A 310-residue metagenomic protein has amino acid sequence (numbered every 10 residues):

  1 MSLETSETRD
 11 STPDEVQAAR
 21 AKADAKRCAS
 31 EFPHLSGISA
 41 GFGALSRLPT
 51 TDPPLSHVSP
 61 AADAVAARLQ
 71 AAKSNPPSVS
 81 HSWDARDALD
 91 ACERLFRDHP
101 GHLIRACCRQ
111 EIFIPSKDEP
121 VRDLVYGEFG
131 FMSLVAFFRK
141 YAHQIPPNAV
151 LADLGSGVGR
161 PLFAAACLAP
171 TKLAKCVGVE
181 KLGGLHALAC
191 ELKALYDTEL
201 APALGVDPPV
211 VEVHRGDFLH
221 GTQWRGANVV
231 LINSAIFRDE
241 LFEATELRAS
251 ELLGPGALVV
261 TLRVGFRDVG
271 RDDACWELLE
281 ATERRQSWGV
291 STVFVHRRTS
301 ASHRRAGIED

Functional and structural regions predicted by a protein language model:
D24-C28, F32-P147: S-adenosyl-L-methionine
N148-G157: Conserved class I S-adenosyl-L-methionine
G159-F163: Glycine-rich SAM-binding Motif I of class I
K175-E180: Conserved SAM-binding motif I beta-strand of class I
A187-W224: S-adenosyl-L-methionine
A227-E240: A short SAM/SAH-binding and catalytic strip from SAM-dependent methyltransferases
F237-H303: C-terminal substrate-binding/active-site "lid" region of AdoMet-derived donor-dependent transferases
